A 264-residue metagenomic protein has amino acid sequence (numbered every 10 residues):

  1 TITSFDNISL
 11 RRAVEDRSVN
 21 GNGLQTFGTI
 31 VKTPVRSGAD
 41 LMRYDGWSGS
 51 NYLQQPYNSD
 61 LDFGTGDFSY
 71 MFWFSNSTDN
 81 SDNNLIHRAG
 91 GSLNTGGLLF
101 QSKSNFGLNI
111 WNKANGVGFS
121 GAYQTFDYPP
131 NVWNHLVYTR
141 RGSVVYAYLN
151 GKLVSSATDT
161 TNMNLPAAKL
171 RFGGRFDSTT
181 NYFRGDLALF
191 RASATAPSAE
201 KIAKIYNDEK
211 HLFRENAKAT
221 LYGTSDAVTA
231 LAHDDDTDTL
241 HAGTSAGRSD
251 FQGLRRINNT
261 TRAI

Functional and structural regions predicted by a protein language model:
T1, A157-D186, I264: Flexible glycan-contacting loops in extracellular carbohydrate-active proteins
T1, L10-V14, F27-G49, M71-N80 (+2 more regions): Extracellular glycan-interaction surfaces
S4-R11, Q54-P56, D60, D67-S75 (+5 more regions): Residues within well-ordered beta-strands of beta-sheet-rich folds
L10-W47, V154, D186-I264: Extended recognition patches within non-cytosolic domains
S50-N112, V144-Y148, A194-I202, D238-H241: Extracellular glycan-recognition modules
F63, N164-L165, Y222-S225: Short glycine-/Asp-/Thr-/Trp-enriched loop segments that recur within the blades of beta-propeller repeat domains
N94, K103-G107, N131, L165-K169 (+1 more regions): Short, solvent-exposed loop/turn segments at the edges of secondary structure
